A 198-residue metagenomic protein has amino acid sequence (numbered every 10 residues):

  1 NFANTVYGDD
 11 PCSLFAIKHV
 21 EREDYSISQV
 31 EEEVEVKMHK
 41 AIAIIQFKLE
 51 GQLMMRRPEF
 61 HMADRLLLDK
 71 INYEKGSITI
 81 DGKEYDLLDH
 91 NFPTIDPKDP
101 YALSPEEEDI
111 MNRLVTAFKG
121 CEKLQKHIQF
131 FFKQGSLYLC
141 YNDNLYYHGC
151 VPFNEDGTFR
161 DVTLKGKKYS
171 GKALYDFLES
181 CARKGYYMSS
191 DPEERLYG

Functional and structural regions predicted by a protein language model:
N1-G198: Feature recognizes metal-dependent phosphohydrolase scaffolds
